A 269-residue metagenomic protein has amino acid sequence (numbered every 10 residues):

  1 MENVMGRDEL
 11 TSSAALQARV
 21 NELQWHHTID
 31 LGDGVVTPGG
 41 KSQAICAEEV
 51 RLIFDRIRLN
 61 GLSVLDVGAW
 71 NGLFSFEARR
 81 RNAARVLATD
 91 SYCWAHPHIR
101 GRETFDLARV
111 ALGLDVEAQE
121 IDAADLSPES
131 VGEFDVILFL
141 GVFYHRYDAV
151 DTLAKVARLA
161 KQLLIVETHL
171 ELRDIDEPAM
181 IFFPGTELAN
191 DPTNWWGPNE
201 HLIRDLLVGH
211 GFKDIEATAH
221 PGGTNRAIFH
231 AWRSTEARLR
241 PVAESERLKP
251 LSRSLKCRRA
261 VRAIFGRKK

Functional and structural regions predicted by a protein language model:
M1-F134, N225-H230, A237-K268: Conserved N-terminal segment of class I S-adenosyl-L-methionine
L65, T89, L140, V166-E167: Active-site flanking residues adjacent to catalytic metal/cofactor-binding acidic residues
A124-S130, F134, L138-F139, Y147-I264: S-adenosyl-L-methionine-dependent methyltransferase catalytic module, highlighting the catalytic core
